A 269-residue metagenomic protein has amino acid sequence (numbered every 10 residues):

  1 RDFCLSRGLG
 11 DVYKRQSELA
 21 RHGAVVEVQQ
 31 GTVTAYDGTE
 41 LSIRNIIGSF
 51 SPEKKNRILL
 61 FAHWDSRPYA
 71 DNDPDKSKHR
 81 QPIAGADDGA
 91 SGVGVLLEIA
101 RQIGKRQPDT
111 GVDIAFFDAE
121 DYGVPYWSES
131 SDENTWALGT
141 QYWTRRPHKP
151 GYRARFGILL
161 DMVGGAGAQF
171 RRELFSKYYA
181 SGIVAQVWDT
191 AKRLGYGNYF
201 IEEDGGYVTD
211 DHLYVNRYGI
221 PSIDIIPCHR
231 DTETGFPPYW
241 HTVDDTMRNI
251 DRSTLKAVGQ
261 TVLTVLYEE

Functional and structural regions predicted by a protein language model:
D2-Y13: Single conserved hydrophobic/aromatic residue that forms the stacking wall/gate of nucleotide- or nucleobase-binding
R7, A24-D37, Q107-D113, N198-G205: Surface-exposed patches in mature extracellular/periplasmic domains of secreted proteins
D11-V26, S91-E98, G111, L138-Y142 (+6 more regions): Extracytoplasmic/secreted proteins, especially bacterial periplasmic and envelope-associated proteins
H22, Y36-G111, A115, W127-S128: Catalytic-core environment of secreted peptidases
E27-V28, I47, R57-F61, G85 (+4 more regions): Structural recognition of the beta-strand scaffold that forms the well-ordered cores of secreted hydrolase catalytic
Q30, F156, V163-E269: Active-site-adjacent substrate-binding region of metalloamidase/peptidase-like peptide-processing proteins
T32-A35, P52-K54, W64-P68, A119-G123 (+3 more regions): Solvent-exposed loop/turn segments at secondary-structure junctions within structured extracellular/periplasmic domains
R80-G182, Y207: Acidic/histidine-rich catalytic neighborhood of metal-dependent amide-processing enzymes
